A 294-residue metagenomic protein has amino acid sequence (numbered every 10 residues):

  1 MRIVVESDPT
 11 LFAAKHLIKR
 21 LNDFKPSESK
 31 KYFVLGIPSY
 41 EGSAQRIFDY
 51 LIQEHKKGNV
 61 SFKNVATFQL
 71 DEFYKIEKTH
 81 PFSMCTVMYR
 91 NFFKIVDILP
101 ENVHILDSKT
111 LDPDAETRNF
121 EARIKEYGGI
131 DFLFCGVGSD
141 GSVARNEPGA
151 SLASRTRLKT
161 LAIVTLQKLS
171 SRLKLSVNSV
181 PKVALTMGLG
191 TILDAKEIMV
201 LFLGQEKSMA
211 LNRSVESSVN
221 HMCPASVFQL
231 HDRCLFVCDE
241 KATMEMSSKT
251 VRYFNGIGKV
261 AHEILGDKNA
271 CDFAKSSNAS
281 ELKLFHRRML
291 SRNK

Functional and structural regions predicted by a protein language model:
M1-G36, Q53, K268, K294: N-terminal glycine-/serine-/threonine-rich phosphate-binding loop
F33-S43, I47, R123-P148, N269-L290: A glycine-rich beta-strand to alpha-helix segment that forms a phosphate/ribose-binding loop at ligand/cofactor sites
I37-S39, Q69, L106-D107, F134-V137 (+2 more regions): Short beta-strand segments
D49-S61, M84-R90, P148-L158, S217: A glycine- and small-aliphatic-rich helix-loop capping segment at beta-alpha/alpha-beta transitions that lines
V60-F134, F254-N269, F273-S277: Ligand-binding beta-strand-loop-alpha-helix segment within the catalytic cores of soluble metabolic enzymes
A115-T117, V143-G149, S154-T156, A210-S214 (+1 more regions): A short secondary-structure junction signal
A144-L189: Class I SAM-dependent methyltransferase SAM-binding "motif I" and its flanking Rossmann-like core
G190, D194-K294: ATP/nucleoside-binding phosphotransfer catalytic cores, i.e., glycine-rich phosphate-binding loops
